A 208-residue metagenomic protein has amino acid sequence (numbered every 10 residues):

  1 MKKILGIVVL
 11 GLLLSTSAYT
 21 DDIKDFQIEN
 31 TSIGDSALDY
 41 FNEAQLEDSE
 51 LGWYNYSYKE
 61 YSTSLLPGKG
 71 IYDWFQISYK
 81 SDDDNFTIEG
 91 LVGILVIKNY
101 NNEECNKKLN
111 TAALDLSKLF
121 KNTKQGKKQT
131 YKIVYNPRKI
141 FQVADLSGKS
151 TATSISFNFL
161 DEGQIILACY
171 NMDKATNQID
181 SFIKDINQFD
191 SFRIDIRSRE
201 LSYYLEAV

Functional and structural regions predicted by a protein language model:
I4-T16: Sec-dependent N-terminal signal peptides
L12, T87-I88: Short, flexible segments with low predicted structural confidence
D21-Y61, L65-G68, G90-V208: Non-cytosolic coordination micro-motifs
S62-T87: Compositionally biased P/S/T/G-rich terminal and signal peptide-adjacent segments that lie outside catalytic cores
